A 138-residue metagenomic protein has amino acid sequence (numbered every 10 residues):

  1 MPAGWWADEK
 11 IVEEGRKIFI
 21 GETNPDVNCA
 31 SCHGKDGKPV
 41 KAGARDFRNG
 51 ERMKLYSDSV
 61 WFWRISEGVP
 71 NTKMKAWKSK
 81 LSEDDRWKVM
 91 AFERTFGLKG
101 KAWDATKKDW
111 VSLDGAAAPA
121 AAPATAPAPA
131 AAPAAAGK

Functional and structural regions predicted by a protein language model:
M1-T23, V111-K138: Electrostatic cytochrome c docking/interface patches
G4, E14, D46, K73-A76: Conserved beta-strand positions that form and line the central face of beta-propeller blades
W6, A30-S66: Gly/Gly-Pro-rich "capping" loops immediately C-terminal to redox-active cysteine motifs in periplasmic/lumenal
E13-A30, V40, L55-V60, E83-D84: Sequence context surrounding c-type heme c attachment/ligation sites in exported
I20-D46, N71-K73, F96-A102: Periplasmic/extracellular electron-transfer cofactor-ligation site, primarily the c-type cytochrome heme-c attachment
R45-R48, R64, M74, T125-P129 (+1 more regions): Flexible linker/context regions in extracytoplasmic redox proteins
K78-L113: C-terminal capping alpha-helices of c-type cytochrome domains
